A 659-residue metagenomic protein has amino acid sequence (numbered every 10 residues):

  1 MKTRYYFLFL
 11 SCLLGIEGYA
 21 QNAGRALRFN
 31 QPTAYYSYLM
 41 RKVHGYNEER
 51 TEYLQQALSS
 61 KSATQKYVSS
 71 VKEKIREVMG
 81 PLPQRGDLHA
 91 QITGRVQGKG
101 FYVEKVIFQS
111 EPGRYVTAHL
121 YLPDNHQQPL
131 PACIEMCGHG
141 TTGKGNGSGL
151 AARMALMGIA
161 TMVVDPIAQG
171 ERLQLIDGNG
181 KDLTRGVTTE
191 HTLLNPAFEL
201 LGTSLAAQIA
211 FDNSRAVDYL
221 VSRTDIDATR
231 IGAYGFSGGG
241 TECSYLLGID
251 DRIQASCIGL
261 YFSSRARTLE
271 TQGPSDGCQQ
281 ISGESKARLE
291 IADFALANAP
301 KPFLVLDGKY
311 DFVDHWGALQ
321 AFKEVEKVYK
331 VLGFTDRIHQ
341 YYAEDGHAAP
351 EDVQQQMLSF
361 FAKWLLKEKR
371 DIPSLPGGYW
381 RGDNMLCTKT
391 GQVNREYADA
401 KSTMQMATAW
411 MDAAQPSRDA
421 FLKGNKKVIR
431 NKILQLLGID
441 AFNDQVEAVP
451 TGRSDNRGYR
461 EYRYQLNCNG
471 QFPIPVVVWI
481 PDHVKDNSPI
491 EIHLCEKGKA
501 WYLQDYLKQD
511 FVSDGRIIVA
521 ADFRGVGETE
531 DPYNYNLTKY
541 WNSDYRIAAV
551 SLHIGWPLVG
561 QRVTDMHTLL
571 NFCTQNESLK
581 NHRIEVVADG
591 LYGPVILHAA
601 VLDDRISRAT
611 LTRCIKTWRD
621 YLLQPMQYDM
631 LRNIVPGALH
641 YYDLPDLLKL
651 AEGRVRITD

Functional and structural regions predicted by a protein language model:
M1-N30: Bacterial Sec-dependent N-terminal signal peptides
Q21-Y115, A299, L306-P475, W479-P489 (+5 more regions): Alpha/beta-hydrolase-fold serine-hydrolase catalytic core, especially in secreted/extracellular enzymes
Y121-P123, V164, Y234-F236, T241-S244 (+11 more regions): Generic beta-strand/beta-sheet core signal
Q128-S222, S263-P274, Q280, K485-N576 (+1 more regions): Cap/lid segment of the alpha/beta-hydrolase catalytic domain
T141-G149, T184-G186, L200-Q208, A233-S244 (+6 more regions): Alpha-helix capping and helix-loop boundary segments enriched in small/acidic/polar residues
S148, Q208, R215-A287, L569-Y641 (+1 more regions): Primarily recognizes the serine-hydrolase "nucleophile elbow" in alpha/beta-hydrolase and SGNH/GDSL folds
Y234-S237, C243-L247, Q254-A266, G277 (+4 more regions): Catalytic-domain carbohydrate-binding cleft regions of carbohydrate-active enzymes
